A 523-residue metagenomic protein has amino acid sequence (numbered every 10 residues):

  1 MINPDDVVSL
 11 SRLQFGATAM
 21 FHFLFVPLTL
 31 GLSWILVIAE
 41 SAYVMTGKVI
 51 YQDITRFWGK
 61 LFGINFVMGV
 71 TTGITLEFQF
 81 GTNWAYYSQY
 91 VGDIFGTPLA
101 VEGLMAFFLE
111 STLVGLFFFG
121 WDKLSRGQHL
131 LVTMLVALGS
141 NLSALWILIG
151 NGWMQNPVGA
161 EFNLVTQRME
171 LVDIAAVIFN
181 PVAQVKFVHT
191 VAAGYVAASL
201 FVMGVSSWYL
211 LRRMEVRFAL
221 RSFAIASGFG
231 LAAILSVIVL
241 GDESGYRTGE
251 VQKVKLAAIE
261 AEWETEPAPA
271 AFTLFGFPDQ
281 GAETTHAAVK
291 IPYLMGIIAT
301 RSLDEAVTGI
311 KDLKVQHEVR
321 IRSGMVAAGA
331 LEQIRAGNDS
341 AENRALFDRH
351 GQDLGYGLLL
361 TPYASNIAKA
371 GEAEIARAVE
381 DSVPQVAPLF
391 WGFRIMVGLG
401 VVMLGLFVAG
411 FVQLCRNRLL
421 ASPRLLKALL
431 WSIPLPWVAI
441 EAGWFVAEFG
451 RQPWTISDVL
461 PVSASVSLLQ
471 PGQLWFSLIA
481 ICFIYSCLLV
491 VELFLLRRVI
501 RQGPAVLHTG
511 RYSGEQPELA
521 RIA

Functional and structural regions predicted by a protein language model:
M1-M20, G47-I54, F78-A100, G152-V188 (+5 more regions): Membrane-interface interhelical loops and short amphipathic "cap" helices that link adjacent transmembrane segments
V26-W34, M105-L113, G194-G204, I395-F411 (+1 more regions): Hydrophobic alpha-helical transmembrane segments
T46-I64, Y90-G96, A100, G120-L138 (+2 more regions): Membrane-interfacial loop-to-helix junctions in multi-pass inner-membrane proteins
G63-T72, M134-M154, G230-G241, L430-A447: Hydrophobic alpha-helical membrane-insertion segments
N65-L135, G152, F449-Q452: Membrane-interface helix-loop-helix modules in multi-pass inner-membrane proteins
G115-K123, Q128-M134, L145-M154, I178-K255 (+1 more regions): Internal alpha-helical transmembrane segments
G150, A232-A336: Aromatic-rich transmembrane-lumenal/periplasmic boundary elements in polytopic membrane proteins
D381-W444, W475-V499, I522: C-terminal substrate/ligand-recognition segments
